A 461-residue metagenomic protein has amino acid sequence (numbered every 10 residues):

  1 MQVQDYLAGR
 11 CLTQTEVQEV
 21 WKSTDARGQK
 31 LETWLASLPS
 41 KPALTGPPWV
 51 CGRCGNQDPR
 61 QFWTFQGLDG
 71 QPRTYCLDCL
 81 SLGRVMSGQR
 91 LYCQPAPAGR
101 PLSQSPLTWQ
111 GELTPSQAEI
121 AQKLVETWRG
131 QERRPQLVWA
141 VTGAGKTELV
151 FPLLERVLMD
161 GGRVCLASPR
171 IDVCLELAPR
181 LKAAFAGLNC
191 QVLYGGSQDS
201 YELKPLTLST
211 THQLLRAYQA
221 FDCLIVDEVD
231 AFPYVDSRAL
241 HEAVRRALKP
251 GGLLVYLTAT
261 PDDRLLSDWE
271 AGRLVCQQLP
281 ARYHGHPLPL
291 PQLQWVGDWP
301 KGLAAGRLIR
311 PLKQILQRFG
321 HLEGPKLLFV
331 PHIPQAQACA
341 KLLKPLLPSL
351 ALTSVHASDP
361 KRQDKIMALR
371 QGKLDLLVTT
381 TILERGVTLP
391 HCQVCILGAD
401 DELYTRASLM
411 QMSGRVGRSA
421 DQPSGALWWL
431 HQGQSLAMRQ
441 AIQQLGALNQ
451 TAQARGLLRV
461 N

Functional and structural regions predicted by a protein language model:
P39-R100: Interdomain "pre-motor" coupling segment immediately N-terminal to P-loop NTPase/helicase cores
L137-T147, V157, G162-L177, I315-K344: Conserved strand-helix element at the start of the C-terminal RecA-like helicase core
V138, R273-A340, L350-L352: Conserved interdomain linker/interface between the two RecA-like ATPase lobes of SF2 helicase motors
S168-E176, R180-K182, C190-E202, S209-R216 (+3 more regions): Conserved helicase motor
Q219-G297: Post-DEXD/H (motif II) to motif III coupling segment of the RecA-like Helicase ATP-binding lobe
F221-D227, L376, E384-D400, M410 (+1 more regions): A short beta-strand element within the Helicase C-terminal
V235-K249, E402-G425: Conserved SF2 helicase motif VI
K249-R264, S413-Q444: Conserved segment of the helicase C-terminal RecA-like domain
